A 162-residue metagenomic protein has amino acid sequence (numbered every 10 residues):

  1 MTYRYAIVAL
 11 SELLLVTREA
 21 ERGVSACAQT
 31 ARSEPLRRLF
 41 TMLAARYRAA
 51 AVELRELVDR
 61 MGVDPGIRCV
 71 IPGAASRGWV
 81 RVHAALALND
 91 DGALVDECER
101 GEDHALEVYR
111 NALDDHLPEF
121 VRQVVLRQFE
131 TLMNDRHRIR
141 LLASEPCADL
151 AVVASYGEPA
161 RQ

Functional and structural regions predicted by a protein language model:
M1-R32, G92-H116: Alpha-helical bundle segments that constitute or directly flank the non-heme di-iron/ferroxidase center
Y5, A31, P35-M42, V70 (+4 more regions): A structural signal for alpha-helical segments
A9-E19, A26, M42-A49, D59 (+5 more regions): Long, non-catalytic architectural segments outside compact domain cores
L10-V24, F40-L54, C98-A105, V125-R140: Alpha-helical transition-metal enzyme core signature, strongest for iron centers
R22-Q29, V52-D59, V63, A84-A87 (+3 more regions): Charged/polar positions within long, soluble alpha-helices
P35-G73, I139-L142, P146: Conserved alpha-helical segments that form or flank metal/cofactor-binding pockets of metalloenzymes
E56-L106, S155: Carboxylate-rich helix-loop segments that flank metal/cofactor sites and access channels in metalloenzymes
G101-Q162: Preference for long, well-ordered alpha-helical segments
